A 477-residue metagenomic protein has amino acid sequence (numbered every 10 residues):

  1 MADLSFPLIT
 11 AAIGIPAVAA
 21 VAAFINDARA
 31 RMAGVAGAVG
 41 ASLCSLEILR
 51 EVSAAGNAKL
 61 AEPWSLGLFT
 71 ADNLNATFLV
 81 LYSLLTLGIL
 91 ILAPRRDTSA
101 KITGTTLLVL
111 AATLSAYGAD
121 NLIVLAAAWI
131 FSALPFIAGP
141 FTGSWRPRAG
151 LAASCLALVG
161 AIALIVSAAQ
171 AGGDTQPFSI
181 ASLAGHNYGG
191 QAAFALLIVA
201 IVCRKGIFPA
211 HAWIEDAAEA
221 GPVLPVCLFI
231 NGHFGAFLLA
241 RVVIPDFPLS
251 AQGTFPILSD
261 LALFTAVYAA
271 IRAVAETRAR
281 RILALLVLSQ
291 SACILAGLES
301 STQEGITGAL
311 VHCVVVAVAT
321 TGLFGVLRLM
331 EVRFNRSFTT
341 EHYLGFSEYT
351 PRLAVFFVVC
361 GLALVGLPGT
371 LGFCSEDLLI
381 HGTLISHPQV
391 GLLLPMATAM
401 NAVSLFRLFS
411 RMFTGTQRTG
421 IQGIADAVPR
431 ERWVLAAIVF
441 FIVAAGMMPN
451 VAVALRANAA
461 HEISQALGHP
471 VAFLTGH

Functional and structural regions predicted by a protein language model:
M1-G104, S182, H461-I463: Transmembrane helix-loop-helix hairpins at membrane boundaries of multipass inner-membrane proteins
D3-I15, A71-Y82, N121-S132, N187-V202 (+2 more regions): Structural signature of hydrophobic alpha-helical transmembrane segments
N26-A28, K101-A192, V202-G206, A273-T339: Alpha-helical multi-pass transmembrane bundles of energy-transducing inner-membrane proteins
N57-L60, Q191-D260, A284, R352 (+2 more regions): Short helix-boundary/re-entrant hairpin motifs in multi-pass inner-membrane proteins
G139-F141, V243, I294-E304, S375-G391: Interfacial segments of multi-pass membrane proteins
P177-F178, R336, E348-L353, F406-H477: Cytoplasmic/organellar membrane-interface segments at the starts of transmembrane helices in multi-pass inner-membrane
F208, V314-R336, Q389-D426: Predominantly late transmembrane helices and immediately cytosolic-facing juxtamembrane segments
D246-F247, G361-L379, F440-I463: Alpha-helical transmembrane segments and their membrane-interface junctions in multi-pass membrane proteins
